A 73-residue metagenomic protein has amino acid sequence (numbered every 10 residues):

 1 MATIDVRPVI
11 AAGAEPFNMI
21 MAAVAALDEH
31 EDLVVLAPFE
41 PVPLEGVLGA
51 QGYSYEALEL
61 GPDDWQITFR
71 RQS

Functional and structural regions predicted by a protein language model:
M1, H30-V34, D64-Q66: Intrinsic-disorder/low-complexity, polar/charged segments enriched in Ser/Thr/Lys/Arg/Asp/Glu/Gln
M1-A26: An N-terminal amphipathic alpha-helical segment
I10, P41-P43, G61, S73: Residues that cap or initiate secondary-structure elements
A26, G46, L58-L60: Sterically constrained small-residue positions within well-ordered secondary structures of folded domains
L27-E31, R71: Solvent-exposed, well-ordered amphipathic alpha-helical segments that flank/support binding or catalytic loops
E31-S54: Short, structured protein-protein interaction patches enriched in aromatics and acidic/basic residues, typified by
G52-S73: C-terminal edge-of-domain segments
